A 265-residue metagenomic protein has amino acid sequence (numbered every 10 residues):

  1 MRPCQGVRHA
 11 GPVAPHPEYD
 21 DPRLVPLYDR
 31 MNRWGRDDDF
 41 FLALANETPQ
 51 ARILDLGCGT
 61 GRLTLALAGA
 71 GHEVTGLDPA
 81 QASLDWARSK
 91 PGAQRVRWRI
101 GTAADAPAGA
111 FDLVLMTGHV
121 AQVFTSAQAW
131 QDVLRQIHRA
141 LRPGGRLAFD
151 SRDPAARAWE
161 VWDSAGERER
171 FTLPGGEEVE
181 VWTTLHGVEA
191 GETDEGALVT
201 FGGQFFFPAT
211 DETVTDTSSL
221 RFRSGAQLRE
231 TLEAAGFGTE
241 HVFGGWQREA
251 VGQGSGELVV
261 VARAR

Functional and structural regions predicted by a protein language model:
C4-A51: Conserved class I S-adenosyl-L-methionine
G57-G59: Class I SAM-dependent methyltransferase "Motif I" SAM/SAH-binding loop
G61-D105: Class I SAM-dependent methyltransferase SAM/SAH-binding core
A104-L113: A short acidic, Gly/Pro-enriched loop at the edge of an enzyme's catalytic core that lines a small-molecule cofactor
D112-Q128: A short SAM/SAH-binding and catalytic strip from SAM-dependent methyltransferases
Q131-P143: A short glycine-rich, Lys/Arg-flanked "PGG" loop and its adjoining helix->strand segment in the class I
A148-R229: SAM-dependent methyltransferase
S219-R265: C-terminal lobe and adjacent flexible extensions of AdoMet/dcAdoMet transferase-like proteins
